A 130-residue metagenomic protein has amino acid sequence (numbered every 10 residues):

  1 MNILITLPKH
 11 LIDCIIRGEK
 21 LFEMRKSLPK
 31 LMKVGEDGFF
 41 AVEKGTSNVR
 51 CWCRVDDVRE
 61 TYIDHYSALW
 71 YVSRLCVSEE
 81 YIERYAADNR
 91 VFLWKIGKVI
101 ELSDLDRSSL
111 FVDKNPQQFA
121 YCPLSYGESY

Functional and structural regions predicted by a protein language model:
M1-Y130: Structured alpha/beta reader/binder surfaces that contact nucleic acids or chromatin modification marks
